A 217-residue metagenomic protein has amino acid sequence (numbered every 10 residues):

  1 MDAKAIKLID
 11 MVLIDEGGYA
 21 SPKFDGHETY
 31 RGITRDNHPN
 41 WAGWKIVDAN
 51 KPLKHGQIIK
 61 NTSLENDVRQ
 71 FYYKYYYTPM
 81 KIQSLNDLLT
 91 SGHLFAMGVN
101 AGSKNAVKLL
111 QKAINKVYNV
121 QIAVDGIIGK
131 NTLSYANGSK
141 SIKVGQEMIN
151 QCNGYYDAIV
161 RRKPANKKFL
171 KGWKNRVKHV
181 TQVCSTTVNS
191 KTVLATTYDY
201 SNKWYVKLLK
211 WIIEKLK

Functional and structural regions predicted by a protein language model:
M1-K217: Cell-wall polysaccharide-cleaving catalytic domain and substrate-binding groove, primarily in peptidoglycan/chitin
